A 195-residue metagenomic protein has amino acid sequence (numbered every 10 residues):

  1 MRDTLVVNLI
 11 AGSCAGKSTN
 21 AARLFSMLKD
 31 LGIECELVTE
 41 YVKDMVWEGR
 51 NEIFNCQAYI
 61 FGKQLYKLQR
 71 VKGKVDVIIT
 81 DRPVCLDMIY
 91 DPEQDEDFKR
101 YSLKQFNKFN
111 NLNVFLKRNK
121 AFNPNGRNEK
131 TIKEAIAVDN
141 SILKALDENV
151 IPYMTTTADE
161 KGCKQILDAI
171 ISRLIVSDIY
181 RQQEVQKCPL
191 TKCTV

Functional and structural regions predicted by a protein language model:
M1-L5: Extreme N-terminal, non-catalytic leader segments that precede Walker-type/kinase nucleotide-binding cores
V7-L9: Hydrophobic anchor at the beta1->P-loop junction of P-loop NTPases
S13: The conserved Walker
K17: Conserved lysine of the Walker
A22-Y66: Conserved substrate/cofactor phosphate-moiety recognition/catalytic segment in nucleotide-dependent phosphotransferases
E40-Y41, D81-V84, L116-N119: Short loop/turn segments at strand-loop or loop-helix junctions that form parts of catalytic or ligand-binding pockets
R50-E96: Conserved nucleotide-sensing/catalytic segment adjacent to the nucleotide-binding pocket in NTP-handling enzymes
Q94-I175, R181-K187: A glycine- and Lys/Arg-enriched "phosphate-lid" helix/loop adjacent to the NTP-binding pocket of small-molecule kinases
